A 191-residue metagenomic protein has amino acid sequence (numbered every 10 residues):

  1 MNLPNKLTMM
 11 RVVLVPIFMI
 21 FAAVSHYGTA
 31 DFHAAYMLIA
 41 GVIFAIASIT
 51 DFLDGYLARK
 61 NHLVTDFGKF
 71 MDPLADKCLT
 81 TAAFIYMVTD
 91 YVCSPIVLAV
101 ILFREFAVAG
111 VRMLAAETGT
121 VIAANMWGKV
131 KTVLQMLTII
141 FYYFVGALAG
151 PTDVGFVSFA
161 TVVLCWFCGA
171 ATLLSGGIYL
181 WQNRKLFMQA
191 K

Functional and structural regions predicted by a protein language model:
M1-K191: Alpha-helical transmembrane bundles and membrane-interface segments of multipass inner-membrane proteins
